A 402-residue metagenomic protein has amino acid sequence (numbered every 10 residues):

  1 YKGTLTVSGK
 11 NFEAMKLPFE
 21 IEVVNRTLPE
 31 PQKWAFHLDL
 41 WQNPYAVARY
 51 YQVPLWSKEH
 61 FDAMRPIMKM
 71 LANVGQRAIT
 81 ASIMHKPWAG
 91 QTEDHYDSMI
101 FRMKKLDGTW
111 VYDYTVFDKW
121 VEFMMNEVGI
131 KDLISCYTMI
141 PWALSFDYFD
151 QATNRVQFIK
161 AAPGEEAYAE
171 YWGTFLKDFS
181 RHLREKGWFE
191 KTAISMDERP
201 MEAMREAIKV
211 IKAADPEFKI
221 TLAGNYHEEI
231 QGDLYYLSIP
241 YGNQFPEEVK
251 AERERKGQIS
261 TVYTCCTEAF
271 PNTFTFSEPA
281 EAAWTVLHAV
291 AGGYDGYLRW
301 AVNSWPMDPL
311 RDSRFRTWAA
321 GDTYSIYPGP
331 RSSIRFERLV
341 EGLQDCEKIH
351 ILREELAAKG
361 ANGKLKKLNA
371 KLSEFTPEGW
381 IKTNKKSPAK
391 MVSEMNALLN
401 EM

Functional and structural regions predicted by a protein language model:
K2-G9, M15-A214, A223-Q231, N303-D308 (+1 more regions): Aromatic-lined carbohydrate-binding surfaces of glycoside hydrolases
K10-F12, K359-G360: Short, glycine- and charge-enriched coil/turn segments that flank and shape catalytic ligand pockets
M70, K119, F123, A283-G292 (+1 more regions): Short, hydrophobic/amphipathic alpha-helical patches that form generic packing surfaces within helical domains
C136, C265-C266, C346: Generic recognition of cysteine residues
S145-Y148, V156, K160-Y226, Y294 (+1 more regions): Catalytic domains of carbohydrate-active enzymes that cleave complex glycans
R184, E202-A223, E228-L237, N243-I259 (+2 more regions): Eukaryote-skewed repeat-based solenoidal scaffolds used as protein-protein interaction platforms, primarily
Y236-W318: Catalytic-core region of carbohydrate-active enzymes that cleave or remodel glycosidic bonds
